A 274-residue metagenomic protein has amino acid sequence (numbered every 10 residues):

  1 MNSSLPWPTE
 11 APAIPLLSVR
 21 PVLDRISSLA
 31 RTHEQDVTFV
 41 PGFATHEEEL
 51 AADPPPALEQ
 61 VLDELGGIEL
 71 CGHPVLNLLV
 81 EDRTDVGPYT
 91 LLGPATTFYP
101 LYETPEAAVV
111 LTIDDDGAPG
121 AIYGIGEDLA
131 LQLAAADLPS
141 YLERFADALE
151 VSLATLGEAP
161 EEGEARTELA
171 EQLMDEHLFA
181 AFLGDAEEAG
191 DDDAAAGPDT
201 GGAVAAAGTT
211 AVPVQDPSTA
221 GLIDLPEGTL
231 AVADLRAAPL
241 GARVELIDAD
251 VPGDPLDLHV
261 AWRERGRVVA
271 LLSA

Functional and structural regions predicted by a protein language model:
N2-A118, L156-P160, R166-A274: A surface-exposed partner-binding patch
Y123-L156: Compact, glycine/acidic-enriched structural inserts
